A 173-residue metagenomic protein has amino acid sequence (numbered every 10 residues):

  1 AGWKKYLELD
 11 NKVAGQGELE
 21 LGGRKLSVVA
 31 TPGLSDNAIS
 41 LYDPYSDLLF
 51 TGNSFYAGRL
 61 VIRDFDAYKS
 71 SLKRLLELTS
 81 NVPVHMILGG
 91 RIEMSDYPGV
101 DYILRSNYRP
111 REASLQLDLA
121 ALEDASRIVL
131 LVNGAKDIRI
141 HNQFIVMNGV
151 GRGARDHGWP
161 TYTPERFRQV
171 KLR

Functional and structural regions predicted by a protein language model:
K4-R74: Catalytic core of the metallo-beta-lactamase
S70-R173: Accessory terminal helices/loops
